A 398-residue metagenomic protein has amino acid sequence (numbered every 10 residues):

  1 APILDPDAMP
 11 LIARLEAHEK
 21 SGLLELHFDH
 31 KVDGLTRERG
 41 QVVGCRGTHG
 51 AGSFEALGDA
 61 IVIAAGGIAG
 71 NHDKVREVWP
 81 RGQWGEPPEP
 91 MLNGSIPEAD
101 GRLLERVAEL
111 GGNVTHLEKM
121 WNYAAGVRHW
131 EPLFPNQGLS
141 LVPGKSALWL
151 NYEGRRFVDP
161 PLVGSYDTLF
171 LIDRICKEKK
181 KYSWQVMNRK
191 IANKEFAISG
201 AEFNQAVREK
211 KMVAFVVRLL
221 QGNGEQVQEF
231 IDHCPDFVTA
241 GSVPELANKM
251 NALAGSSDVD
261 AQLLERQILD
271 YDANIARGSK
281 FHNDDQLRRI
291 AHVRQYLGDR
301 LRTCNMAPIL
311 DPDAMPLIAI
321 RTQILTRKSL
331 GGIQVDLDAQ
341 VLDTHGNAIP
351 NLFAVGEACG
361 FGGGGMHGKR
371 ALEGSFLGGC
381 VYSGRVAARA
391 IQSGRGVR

Functional and structural regions predicted by a protein language model:
A1-D33, E38-Q41, G94-D100, E105-A371: Mobile, glycine/GP-rich and aromatic-enriched active-site lid/loop segments adjacent to catalytic centers
E25-K31, V42-C45, A51-D59: Ligand-binding pocket scaffold of soluble enzyme catalytic domains
H49-G52, A56-W130, E373, L377-V386 (+1 more regions): Glycine-rich loop(s) and the adjacent beta-strand/alpha-helix scaffold that form part
I391-G396: Short, hydrophobic alpha-helical segments
